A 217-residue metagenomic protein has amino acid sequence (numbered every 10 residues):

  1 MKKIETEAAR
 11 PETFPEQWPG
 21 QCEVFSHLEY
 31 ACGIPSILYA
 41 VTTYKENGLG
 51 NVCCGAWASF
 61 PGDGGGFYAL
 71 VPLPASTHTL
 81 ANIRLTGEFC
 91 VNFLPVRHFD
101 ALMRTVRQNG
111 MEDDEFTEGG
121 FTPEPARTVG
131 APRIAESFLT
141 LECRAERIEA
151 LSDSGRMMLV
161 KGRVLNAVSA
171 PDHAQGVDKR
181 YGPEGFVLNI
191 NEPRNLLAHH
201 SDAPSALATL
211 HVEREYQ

Functional and structural regions predicted by a protein language model:
M1-Q217: Basic, polyanion-binding surface patches
